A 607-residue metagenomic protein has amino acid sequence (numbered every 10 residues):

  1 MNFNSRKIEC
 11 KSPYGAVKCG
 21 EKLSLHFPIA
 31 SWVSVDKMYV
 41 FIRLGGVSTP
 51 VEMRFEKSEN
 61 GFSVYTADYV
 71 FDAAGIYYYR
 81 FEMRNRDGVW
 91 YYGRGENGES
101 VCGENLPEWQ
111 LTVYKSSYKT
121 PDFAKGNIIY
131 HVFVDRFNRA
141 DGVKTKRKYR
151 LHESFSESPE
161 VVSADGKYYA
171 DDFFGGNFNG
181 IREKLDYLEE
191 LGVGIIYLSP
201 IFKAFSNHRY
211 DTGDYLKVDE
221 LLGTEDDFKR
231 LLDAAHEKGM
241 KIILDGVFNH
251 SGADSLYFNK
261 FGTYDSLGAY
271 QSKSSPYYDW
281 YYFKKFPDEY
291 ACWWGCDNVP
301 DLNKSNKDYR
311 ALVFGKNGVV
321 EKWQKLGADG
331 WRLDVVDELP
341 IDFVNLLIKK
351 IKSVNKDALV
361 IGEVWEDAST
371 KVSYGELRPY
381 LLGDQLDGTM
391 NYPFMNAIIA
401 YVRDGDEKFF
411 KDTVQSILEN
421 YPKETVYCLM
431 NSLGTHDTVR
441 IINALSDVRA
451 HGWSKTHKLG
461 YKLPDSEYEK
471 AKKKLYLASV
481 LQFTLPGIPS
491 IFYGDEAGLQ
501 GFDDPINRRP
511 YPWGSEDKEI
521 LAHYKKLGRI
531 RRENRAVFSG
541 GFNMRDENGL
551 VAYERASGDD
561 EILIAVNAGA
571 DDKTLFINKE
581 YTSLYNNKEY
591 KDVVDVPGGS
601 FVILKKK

Functional and structural regions predicted by a protein language model:
M1-I128, F133, N138-R139, A164-K167 (+5 more regions): Carbohydrate-interacting/catalytic domains
F27, V132, L188, L198 (+10 more regions): Conserved, mostly hydrophobic/aromatic
N127, F133-I195, I201-L326, L347-S353: Substrate-binding/active-site clefts of carbohydrate-active enzymes
D135, Y374-G375, N431-L463, S479-D517: Aromatic/acidic polysaccharide-binding cleft in carbohydrate-active enzymes
G194-I196, D329, P489: Short acidic/polar active-site loop segments enriched in Thr and Asp
Y210-V218, D297, L459, D504-W513 (+1 more regions): Short glycine/proline- and charge-enriched loop/turn segments that cap or connect secondary-structure elements
L232-M240, N249-H250, S255-S266, V319 (+5 more regions): Active-site-proximal helices and loops of the catalytic beta/alpha 8
K411, Q415, H451-K474: Aromatic-anchored helix/helix-loop segment that forms the rim or "lid" of small-molecule/cofactor binding pockets
